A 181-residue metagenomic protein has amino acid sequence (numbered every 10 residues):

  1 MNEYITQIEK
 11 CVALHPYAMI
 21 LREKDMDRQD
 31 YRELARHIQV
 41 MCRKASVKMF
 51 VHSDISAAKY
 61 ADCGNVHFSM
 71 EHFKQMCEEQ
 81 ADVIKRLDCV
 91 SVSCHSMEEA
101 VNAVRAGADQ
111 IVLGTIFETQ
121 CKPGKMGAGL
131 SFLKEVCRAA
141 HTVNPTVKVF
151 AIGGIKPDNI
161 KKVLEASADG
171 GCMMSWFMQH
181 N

Functional and structural regions predicted by a protein language model:
M1-N65, Q75-L87, N181: N-terminal positively charged helical leader segments and presequences
K10, K24-Q29, M70-F73, M126-C137: Short, composition-biased local secondary-structure segments
I20-R22, F50-H52, S69, S91-S93 (+3 more regions): A cross-family glycoside hydrolase active-site/sugar-binding cleft signature
R32-S53, E78-S96, M126-A151, P157: Alpha-helix-loop-beta-strand connector modules within alpha/beta enzyme cores
M49-G64, H95-G107, R138-P145, V149-A151 (+2 more regions): Catalytic cores of alpha/beta
V66-E79, V112-M126, G154-N181: Glycine-rich phosphate-binding active-site loops on the catalytic face of alpha/beta enzymes
V90-K122: Histidine/lysine/aspartate-rich catalytic loop segments that bind and position anionic ligands
